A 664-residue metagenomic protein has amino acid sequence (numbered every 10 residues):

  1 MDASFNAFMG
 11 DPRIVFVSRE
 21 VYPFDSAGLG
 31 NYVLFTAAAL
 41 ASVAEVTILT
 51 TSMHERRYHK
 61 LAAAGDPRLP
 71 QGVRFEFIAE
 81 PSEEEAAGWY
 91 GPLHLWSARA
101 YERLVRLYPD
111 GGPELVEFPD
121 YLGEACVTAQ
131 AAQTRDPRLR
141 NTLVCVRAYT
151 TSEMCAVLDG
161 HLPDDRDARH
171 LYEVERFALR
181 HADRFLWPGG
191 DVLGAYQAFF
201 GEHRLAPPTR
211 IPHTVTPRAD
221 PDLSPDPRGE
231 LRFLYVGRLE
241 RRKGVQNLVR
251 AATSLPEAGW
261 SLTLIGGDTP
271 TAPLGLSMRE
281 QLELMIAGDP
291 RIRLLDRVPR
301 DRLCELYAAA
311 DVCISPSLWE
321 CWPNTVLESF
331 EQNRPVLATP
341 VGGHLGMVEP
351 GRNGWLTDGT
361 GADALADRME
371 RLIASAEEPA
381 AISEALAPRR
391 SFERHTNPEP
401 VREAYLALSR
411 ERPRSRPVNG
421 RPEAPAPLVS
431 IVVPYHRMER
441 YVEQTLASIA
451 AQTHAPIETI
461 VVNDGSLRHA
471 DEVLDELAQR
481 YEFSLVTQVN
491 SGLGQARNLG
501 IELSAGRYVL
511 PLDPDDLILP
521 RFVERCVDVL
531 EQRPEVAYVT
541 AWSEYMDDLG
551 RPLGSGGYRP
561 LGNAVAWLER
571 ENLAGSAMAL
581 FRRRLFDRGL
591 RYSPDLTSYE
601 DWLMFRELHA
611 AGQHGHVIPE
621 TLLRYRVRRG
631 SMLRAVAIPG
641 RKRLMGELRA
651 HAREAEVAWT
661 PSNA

Functional and structural regions predicted by a protein language model:
L179, V298, E305-A310: Short alpha-helical donor nucleotide-sugar binding micro-motif in glycosyltransferases
L318, V489: Aromatic "clamp/platform" in nucleotide-sugar-dependent glycosyltransferases that forms part of the donor/acceptor
P335-A338: Short hydrophobic beta-strand element within catalytic cores of glycosyltransferases and related nucleotide-activated
E377-R416: A charged, aromatic-enriched C-terminal amphipathic alpha-helix characteristic of glycosyltransferases across folds
A450-T487: Acidic donor-binding segment of Leloir-type glycosyltransferases
V509: Short aromatic/hydrophobic "clamp" motif used to bind/position activated sugar donors
V523-L553: Conserved donor NDP-sugar-binding/catalytic core segment of glycosyltransferases
T597-M604: Acidic donor-binding loop at a coil-to-helix junction in glycosyltransferase catalytic cores that engages
